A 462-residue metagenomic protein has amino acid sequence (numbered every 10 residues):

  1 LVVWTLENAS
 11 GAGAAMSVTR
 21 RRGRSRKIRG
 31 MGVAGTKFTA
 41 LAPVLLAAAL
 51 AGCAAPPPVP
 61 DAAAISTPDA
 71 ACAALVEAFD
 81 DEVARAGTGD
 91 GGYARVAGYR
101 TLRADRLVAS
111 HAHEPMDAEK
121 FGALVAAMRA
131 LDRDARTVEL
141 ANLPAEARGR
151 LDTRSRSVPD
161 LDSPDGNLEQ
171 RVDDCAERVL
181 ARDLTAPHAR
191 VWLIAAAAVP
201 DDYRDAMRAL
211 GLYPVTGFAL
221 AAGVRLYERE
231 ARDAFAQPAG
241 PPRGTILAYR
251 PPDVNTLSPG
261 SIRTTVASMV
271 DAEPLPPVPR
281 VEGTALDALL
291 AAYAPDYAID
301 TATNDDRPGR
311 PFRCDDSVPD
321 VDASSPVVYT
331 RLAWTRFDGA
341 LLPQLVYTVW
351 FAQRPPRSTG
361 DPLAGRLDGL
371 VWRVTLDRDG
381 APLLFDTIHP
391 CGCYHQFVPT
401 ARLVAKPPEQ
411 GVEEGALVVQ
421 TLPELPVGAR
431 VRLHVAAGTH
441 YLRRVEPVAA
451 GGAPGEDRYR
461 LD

Functional and structural regions predicted by a protein language model:
G13-A15, P43: Residue-level detector of structural "landmarks"
R22-A42: Bacterial N-terminal signal peptides that target proteins for export
A51-G52: C-terminal motif of bacterial Sec signal peptides marking the signal peptidase cleavage site
P58-R366, T387-D462: A domain-level signal for the mature, folded cores of soluble proteins
D361-A381: A short, surface-exposed beta-strand/turn
P382-D386: Acidic/polar loop patches that form or flank catalytic/metal-binding clefts of enzymes that bind anionic ligands
